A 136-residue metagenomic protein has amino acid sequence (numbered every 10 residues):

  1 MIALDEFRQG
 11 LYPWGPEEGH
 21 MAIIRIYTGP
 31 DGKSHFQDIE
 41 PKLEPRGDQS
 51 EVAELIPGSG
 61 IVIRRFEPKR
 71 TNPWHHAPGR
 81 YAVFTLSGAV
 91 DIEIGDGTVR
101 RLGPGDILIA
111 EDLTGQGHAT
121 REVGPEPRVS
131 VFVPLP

Functional and structural regions predicted by a protein language model:
Q9-H20: Short, Lys/Arg-enriched N-terminal segments with co-localized hydrophobic residues within the first ~10-30 amino acids
H20-R64: Catalytic-core "active-site belt" of small-molecule-metabolizing enzymes, emphasizing His/Asp/Glu-rich regions
P41-R46, S59-A77, D112-G115: Conserved short histidine dyad/triad with adjacent acidic residue
I61, T71-N72, A89-E93, I107: Short beta-strand segments in beta-sandwich/barrel cores
R65-P68, H76-I92, P134: Short, conserved beta-strand element in jelly-roll/cupin
D96-D112: Short acidic-glycine-tyrosine-enriched beta hairpin
I109-L113, A119, V123-P136: A short hydrophobic beta-strand segment most commonly corresponding to one strand of the jelly-roll/cupin
